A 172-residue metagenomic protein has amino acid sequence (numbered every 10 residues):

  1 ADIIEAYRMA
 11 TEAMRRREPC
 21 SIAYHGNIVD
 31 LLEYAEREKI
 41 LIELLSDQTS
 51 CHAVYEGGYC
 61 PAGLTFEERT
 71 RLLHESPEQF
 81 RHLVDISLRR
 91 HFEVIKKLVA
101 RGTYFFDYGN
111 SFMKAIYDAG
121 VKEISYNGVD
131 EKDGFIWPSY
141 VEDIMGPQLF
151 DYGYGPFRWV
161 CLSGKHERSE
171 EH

Functional and structural regions predicted by a protein language model:
A1-R158, K165-E167: Glycine-rich phosphate/ribose-binding loops and adjacent secondary-structure elements that form binding surfaces
E171-H172: Conserved small/polar residues in nucleotide/adenosyl-binding loops
